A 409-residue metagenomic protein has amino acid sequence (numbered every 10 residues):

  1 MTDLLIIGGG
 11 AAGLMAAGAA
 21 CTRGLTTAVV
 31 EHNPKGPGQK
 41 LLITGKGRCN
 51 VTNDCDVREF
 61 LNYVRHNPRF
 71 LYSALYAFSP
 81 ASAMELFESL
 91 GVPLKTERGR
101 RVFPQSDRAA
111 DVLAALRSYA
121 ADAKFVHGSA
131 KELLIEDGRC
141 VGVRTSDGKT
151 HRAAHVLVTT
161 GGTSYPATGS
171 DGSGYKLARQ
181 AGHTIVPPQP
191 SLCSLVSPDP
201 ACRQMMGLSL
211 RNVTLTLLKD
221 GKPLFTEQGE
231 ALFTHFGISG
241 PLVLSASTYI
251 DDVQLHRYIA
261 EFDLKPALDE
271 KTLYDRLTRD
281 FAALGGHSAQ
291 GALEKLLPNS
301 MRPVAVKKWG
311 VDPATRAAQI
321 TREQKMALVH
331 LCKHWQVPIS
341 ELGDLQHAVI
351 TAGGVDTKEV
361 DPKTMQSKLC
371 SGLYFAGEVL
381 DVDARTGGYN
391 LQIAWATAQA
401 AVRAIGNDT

Functional and structural regions predicted by a protein language model:
D3-V29, A401-G406: N-terminal Rossmann-like FAD-binding beta1-loop-alpha1 element of flavoenzymes
L5-I7, A130, V143, H151-P166 (+3 more regions): Short hydrophobic core segments
C21-K46: Glycine-rich FAD pyrophosphate-binding loop
P34-P37, L42-I43, V51-T52, V57-R58 (+3 more regions): An anion/pyrophosphate-binding glycine-rich loop and adjacent beta-alpha core in soluble alpha-beta enzymes
S73-H155: Feature captures the FAD/FMN-dependent oxidoreductase FAD-binding
V126-E132, P303-D383: A glycine-rich dinucleotide-binding beta-alpha-beta segment and adjacent secondary-structure elements that constitute
H155-A201: Glycine-rich loop(s) and the adjacent beta-strand/alpha-helix scaffold that form part
S164-A181, D381-D408: A conserved FAD-binding loop/helix module that cradles the flavin
